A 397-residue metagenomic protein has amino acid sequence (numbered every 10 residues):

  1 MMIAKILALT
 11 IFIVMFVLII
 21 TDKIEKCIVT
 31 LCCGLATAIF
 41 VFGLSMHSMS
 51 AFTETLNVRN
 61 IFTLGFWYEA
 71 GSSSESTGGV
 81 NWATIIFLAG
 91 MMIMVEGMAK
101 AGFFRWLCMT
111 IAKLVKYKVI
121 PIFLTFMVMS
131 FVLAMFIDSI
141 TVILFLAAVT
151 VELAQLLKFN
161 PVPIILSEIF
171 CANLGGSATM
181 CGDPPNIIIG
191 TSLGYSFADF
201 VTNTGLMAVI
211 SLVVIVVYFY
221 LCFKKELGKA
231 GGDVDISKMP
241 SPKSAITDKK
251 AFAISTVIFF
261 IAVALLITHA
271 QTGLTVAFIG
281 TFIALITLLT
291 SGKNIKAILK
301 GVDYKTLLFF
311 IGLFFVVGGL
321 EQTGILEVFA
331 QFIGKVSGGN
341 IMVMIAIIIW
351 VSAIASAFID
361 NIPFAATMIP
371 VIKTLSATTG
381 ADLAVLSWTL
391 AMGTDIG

Functional and structural regions predicted by a protein language model:
M1-W106, G205-Q331: Hydrophobic transmembrane alpha-helices of multi-pass small-molecule transporters
A4, M98, I120, I137-T141 (+7 more regions): Alpha-helix capping and helix-loop boundary segments enriched in small/acidic/polar residues
I11, I86-G90, T125, M129 (+5 more regions): Membrane-embedded alpha-helical core segments of multi-pass
V17-I24, E96, M129-D138, I169-C181 (+3 more regions): Transmembrane alpha-helix interface/packing and boundary motifs in multi-pass membrane proteins, characterized by
T21, A36-G43, I111, V115 (+5 more regions): Structural signal for hydrophobic packing residues in well-ordered secondary-structure cores of soluble enzyme domains
T30-C33, M92, I122-S130, I143 (+9 more regions): Alpha-helical transmembrane segments of multi-pass membrane proteins, especially transporters and channels
F52, R59-F159, K305-T379, L383-A384: Membrane-embedded alpha-helical segments and adjacent helix-loop junctions characteristic of multi-pass solute
E152-E226, A230-G232, K243, D382 (+1 more regions): Membrane-core helix-loop-helix motifs of multi-pass transport proteins
